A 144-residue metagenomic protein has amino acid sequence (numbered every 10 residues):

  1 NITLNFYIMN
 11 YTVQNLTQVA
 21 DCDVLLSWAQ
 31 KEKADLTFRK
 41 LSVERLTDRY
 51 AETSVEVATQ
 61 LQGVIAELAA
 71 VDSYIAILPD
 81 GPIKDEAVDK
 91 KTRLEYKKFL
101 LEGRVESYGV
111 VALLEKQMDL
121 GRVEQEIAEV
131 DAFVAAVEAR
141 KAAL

Functional and structural regions predicted by a protein language model:
N1-I8: Short, Lys/Arg-enriched N-terminal segments with co-localized hydrophobic residues within the first ~10-30 amino acids
I8-Y50: Short, charge-rich amphipathic alpha-helices with coiled-coil/heptad character
E32-D35, R39, E67, K97 (+1 more regions): Amphipathic, well-ordered alpha-helical segments in soluble domains
D35, Y74-G81, K97, R104 (+1 more regions): Surface-exposed polar/charged interaction patches
L36-S54, E102-K141: Long, charged amphipathic alpha-helices with heptad-repeat/coiled-coil character
L46-E95: Extended alpha-helical coiled-coil "stalk/arm" regions that act as elongated linkers or oligomerization scaffolds
V88-V110: Long, amphipathic, charge-rich alpha-helical segments that form helical bundles/coiled-coils
